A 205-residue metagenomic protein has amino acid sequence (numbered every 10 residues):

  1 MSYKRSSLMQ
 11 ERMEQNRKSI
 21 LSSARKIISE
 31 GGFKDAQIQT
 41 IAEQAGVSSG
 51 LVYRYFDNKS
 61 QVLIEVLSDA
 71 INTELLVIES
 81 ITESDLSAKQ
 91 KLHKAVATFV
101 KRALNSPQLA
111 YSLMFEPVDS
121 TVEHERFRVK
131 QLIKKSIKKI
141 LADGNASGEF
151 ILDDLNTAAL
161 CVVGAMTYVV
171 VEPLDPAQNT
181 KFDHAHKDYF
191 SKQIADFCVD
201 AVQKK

Functional and structural regions predicted by a protein language model:
M1-Q15: N-terminal intrinsically disordered/low-complexity leader segments
M13-A24, I41, V66-A70, E74 (+1 more regions): Generic hydrophobic, amphipathic alpha-helix propensity
S19, I27-Q61, E65: Helix-turn-helix
L21, H93, A97, K134 (+5 more regions): An amphipathic alpha-helix signature
F56, M114-S120: Short helix-capping/turn signature of helix-turn-helix
E65, E79-N105, A158-V162, D188-S191: Hydrophobic alpha-helical connector segments
N72-E79, N105, T121-S147, N156-L160 (+1 more regions): Amphipathic alpha-helical packing segments from all-alpha helical-bundle domains
Y111, F115, N145-D196, K205: Hydrophobic/aromatic-rich alpha-helical bundle segments in the mid-to-C-terminal region
